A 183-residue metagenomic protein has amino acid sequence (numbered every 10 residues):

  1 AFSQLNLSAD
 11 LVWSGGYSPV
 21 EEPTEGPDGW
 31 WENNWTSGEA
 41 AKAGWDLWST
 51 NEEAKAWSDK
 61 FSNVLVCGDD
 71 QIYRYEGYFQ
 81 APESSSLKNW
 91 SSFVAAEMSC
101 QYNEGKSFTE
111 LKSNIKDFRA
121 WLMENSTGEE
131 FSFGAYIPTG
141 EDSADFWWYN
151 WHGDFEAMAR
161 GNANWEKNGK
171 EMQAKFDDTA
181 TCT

Functional and structural regions predicted by a protein language model:
A1-T183: Short S/T/G/P-rich N-terminal loop/turn motif that feeds into the first structured element of a domain
